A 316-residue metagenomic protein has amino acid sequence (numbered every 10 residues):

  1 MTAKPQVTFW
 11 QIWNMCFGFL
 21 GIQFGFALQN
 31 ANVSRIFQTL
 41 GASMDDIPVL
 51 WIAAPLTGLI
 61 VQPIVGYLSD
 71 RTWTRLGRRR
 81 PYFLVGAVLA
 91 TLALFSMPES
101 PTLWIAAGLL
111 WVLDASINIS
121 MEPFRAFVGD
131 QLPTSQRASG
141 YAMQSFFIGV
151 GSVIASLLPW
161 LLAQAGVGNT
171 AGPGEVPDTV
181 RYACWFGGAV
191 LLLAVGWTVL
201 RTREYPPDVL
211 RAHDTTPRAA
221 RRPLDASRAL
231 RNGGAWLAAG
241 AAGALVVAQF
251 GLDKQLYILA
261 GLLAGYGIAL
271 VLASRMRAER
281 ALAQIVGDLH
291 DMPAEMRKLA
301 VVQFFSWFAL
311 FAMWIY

Functional and structural regions predicted by a protein language model:
M1-T8, P101-W104, I119-S120, F124 (+1 more regions): Intracellular loop-helix junctions on the cytosolic face of multi-pass helical membrane proteins
T2-T57, V247, R297-V302, S306-Y316: Helix-loop boundary and gating motifs at the non-cytosolic
I22, F26, V112-F124: Core transmembrane helices of Major Facilitator Superfamily
R35, P123-Q131: Intracellular helix-loop hinge segments at the cytoplasmic ends of transmembrane helices in 12-TM rocker-switch-type
I47-T72, L92, V150-S156: Central cavity-lining transmembrane alpha-helices of secondary-active solute carriers, predominantly the Major
P81-T102: C-terminal ends and interior cores of transmembrane alpha-helices in multi-pass membrane transporters/permeases
W104-V112: Paired small-residue
